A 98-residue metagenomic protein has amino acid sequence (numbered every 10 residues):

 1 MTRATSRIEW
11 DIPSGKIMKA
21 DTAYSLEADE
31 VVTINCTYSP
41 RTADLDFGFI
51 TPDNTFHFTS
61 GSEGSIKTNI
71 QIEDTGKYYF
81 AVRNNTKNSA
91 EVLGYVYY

Functional and structural regions predicted by a protein language model:
M1-S25: Transition segment at domain starts
A20-T22, S65-E73: Exposed aromatic-hydrophobic patches
A28-S39: A short beta-strand element within beta-rich, extracytoplasmic domains of secreted/secretory-pathway proteins
E30-V32, Q71-K87: Noncatalytic modules at the cell exterior or secretory-pathway interfaces, chiefly beta-strand-rich lectin/adhesion
A43-F47, T86-Y98: Edge beta-strands of jelly-roll/beta-sandwich modules across compartments, strongly enriched in secreted/luminal
G48-F56: Change "in extracellular beta-sheet-rich domains … of secreted and cell-surface proteins" to "in beta-sheet-rich domains
H57-E63: Short beta-strand segments within Ig-like beta-sandwich modules, predominantly Fibronectin type-III
